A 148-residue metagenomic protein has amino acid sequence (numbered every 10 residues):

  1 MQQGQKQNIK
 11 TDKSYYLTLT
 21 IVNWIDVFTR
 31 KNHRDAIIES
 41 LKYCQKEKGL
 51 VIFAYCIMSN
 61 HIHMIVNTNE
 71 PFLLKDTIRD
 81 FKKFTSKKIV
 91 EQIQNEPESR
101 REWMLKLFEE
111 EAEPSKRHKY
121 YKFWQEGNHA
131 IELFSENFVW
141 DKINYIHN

Functional and structural regions predicted by a protein language model:
M1-N148: Short catalytic/metal-binding and nucleic-acid-binding patches
